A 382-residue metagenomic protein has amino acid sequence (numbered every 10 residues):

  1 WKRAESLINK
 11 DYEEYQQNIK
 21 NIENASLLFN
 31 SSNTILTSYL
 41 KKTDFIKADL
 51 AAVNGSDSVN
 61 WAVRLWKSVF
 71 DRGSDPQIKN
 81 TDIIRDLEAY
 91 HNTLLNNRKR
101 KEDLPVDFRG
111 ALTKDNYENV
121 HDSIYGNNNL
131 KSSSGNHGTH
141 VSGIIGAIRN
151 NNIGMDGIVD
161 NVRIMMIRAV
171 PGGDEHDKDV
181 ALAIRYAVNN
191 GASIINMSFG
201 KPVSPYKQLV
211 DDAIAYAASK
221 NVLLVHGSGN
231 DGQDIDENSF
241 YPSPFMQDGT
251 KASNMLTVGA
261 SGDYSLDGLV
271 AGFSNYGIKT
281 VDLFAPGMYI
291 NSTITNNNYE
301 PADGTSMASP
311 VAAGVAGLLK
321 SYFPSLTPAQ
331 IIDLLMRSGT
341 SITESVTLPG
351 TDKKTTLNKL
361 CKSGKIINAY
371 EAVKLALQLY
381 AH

Functional and structural regions predicted by a protein language model:
W1-N136, I167-A252, T295-S309: Substrate-binding/access-modulating region of protease and related hydrolase catalytic domains
S132-S134, A271-N275, T280, L360-G364: Short Gly/Pro-enriched turn/cap motifs at secondary-structure boundaries
G138, S142-I145, N152, A181-I184 (+9 more regions): Extracytoplasmic/secreted envelope proteins and their assembly/folding machinery, especially bacterial periplasmic
H140-N161, R185-N189, Q247-D248, L318-S325: Flexible, small-residue-rich helix->loop connector segments that border functional cores
I144-I148, V159-V162, I167-P171, M197-P202 (+7 more regions): Active-site-proximal beta-strand/loop segments in catalytic clefts of secreted hydrolases
V188-N190, I194-M197, Q208, S253-T257 (+1 more regions): C-terminal subdomain of the subtilisin-like protease fold in secreted/lumenal serine endopeptidases
V222, S243-S321, S325, A329 (+1 more regions): Extracellular S/T/G-rich loop segment that most often corresponds to the catalytic His/Ser-adjacent loop
